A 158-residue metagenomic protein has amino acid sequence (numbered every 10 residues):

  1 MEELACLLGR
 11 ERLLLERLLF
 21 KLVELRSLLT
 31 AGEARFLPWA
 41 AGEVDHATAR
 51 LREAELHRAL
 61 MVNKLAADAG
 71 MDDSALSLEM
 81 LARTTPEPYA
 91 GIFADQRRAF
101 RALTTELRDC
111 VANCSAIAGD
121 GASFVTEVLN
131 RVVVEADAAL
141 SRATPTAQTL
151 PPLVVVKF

Functional and structural regions predicted by a protein language model:
M1-M80: Extended, charge-rich alpha-helical scaffolding segments
L76-F158: Short terminal interaction segments
